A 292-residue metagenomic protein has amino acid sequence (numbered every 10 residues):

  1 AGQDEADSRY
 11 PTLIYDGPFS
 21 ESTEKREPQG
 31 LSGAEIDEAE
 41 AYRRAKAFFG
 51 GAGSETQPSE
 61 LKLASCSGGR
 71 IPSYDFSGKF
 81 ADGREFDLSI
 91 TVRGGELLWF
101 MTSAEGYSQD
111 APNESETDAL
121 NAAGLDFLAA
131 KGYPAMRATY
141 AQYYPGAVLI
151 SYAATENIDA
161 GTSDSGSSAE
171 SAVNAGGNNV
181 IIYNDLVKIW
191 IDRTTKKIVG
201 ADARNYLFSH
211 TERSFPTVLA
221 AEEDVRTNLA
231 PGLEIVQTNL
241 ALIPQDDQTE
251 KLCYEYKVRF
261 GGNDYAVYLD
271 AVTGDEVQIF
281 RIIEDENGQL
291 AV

Functional and structural regions predicted by a protein language model:
A1-V292: Long, terminal "pre-/pro-" and other extracytoplasmic accessory regions that lie outside the mature folded/catalytic
